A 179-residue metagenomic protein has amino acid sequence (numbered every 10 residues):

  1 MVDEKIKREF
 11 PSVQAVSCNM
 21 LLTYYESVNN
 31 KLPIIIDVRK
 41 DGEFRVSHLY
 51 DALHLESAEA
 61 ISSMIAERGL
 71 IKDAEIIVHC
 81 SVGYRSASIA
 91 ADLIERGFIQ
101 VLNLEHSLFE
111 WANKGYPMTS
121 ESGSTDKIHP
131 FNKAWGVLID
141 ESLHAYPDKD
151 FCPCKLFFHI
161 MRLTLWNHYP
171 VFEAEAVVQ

Functional and structural regions predicted by a protein language model:
M1-L22, R45-A74, A87-Q179: Rhodanese-like catalytic fold shared by cysteine-dependent sulfurtransferases and DSP/PTP-type phosphatases
M20-K31: A short acidic-Thr-Gly-centered motif at the start of a beta-strand
L21, I34-R39: Short hydrophobic beta-strand that contains or immediately precedes a catalytic carboxylate
L32-I34, D51: A generic secondary-structure signal marking the coil-to-beta-strand transition
I34, E75-I77: Structural motif
D37-V38, H79, L104: Active-site-adjacent beta-strand anchor residues
G42: Glycine-rich nucleotide phosphate-binding loop and flanking beta-alpha elements of Rossmann-like dinucleotide-binding
S81-S86: Gly/Ser/Thr-rich loops at beta-strand to alpha-helix junctions that form or flank small-molecule/cofactor-binding
